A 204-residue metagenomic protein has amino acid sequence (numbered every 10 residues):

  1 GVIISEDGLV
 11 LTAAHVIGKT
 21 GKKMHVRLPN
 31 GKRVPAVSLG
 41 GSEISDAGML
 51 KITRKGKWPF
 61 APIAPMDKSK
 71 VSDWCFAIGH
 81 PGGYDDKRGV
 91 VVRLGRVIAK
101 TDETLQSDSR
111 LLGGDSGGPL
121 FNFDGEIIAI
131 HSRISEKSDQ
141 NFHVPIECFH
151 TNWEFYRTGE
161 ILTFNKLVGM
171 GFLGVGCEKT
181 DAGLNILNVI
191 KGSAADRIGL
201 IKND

Functional and structural regions predicted by a protein language model:
G1-I3, A36-S38, V97, L120 (+1 more regions): Conserved hydrophobic positions within beta-strands
V2-I3, R110-I130: Catalytic nucleophile loop of clan PA
I4-A47, I52-K57: Catalytic-histidine neighborhood of serine endopeptidases, predominantly the chymotrypsin-like S1/PA family
I4-S5, I17-G18, S69-K70, F121 (+1 more regions): Short, well-ordered loop/turn sites that connect or cap secondary structure elements
V10-L11, I127-I128, A195-D204: Conserved PDZ fold ligand-binding element
V16, P59-E103, H131-F142, G159-V168: Flexible, gly/ser-rich surface segments that form the specificity/activation loops bordering the active-site cleft
D46-A47, I52, G95-S107, G171-V189 (+1 more regions): Short beta-strand-turn/beta-hairpin segments enriched in glycine/proline and small hydrophobics that form edge-strand
P65, H150-K191, D196: PDZ/PDZ-like peptide-tail recognition elements
